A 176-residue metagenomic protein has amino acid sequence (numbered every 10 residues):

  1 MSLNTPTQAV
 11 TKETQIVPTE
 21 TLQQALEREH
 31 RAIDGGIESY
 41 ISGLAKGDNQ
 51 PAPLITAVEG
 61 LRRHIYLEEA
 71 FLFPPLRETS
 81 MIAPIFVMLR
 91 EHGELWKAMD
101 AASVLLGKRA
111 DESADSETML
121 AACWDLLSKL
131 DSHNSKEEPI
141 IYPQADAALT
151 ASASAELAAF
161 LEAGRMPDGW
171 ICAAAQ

Functional and structural regions predicted by a protein language model:
M1-Q176: Small-residue-biased structural context
